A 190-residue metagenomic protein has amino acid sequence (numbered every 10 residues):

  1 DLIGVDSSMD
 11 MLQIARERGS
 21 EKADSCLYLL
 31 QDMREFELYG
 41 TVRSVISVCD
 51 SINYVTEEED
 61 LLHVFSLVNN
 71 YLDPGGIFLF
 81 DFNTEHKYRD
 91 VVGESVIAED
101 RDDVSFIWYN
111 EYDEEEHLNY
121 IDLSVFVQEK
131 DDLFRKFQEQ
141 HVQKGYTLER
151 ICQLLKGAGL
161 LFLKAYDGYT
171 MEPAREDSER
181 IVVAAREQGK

Functional and structural regions predicted by a protein language model:
D1-E35: Class I SAM-dependent methyltransferase SAM/SAH-binding core
M9-D10, I52-V55, H63, G76: Conserved SAM-binding loop
R34-S44: A short acidic, Gly/Pro-enriched loop at the edge of an enzyme's catalytic core that lines a small-molecule cofactor
V42-E59: A short SAM/SAH-binding and catalytic strip from SAM-dependent methyltransferases
L62-P74: A short glycine-rich, Lys/Arg-flanked "PGG" loop and its adjoining helix->strand segment in the class I
L79-C152: SAM-dependent methyltransferase
V142-K190: C-terminal lobe and adjacent flexible extensions of AdoMet/dcAdoMet transferase-like proteins
